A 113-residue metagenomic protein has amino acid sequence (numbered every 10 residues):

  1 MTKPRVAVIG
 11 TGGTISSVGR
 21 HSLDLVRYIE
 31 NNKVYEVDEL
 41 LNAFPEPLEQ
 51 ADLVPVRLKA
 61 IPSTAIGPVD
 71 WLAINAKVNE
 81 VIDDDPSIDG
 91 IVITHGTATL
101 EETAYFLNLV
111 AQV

Functional and structural regions predicted by a protein language model:
T2-D83: N-terminal glycine-rich anion-binding loop in soluble enzyme alpha/beta folds
D89-G90: Structural motif
I93-V113: Short Gly/Thr/Asp-enriched flexible loops that form oxyanion-binding sites at enzyme active sites
